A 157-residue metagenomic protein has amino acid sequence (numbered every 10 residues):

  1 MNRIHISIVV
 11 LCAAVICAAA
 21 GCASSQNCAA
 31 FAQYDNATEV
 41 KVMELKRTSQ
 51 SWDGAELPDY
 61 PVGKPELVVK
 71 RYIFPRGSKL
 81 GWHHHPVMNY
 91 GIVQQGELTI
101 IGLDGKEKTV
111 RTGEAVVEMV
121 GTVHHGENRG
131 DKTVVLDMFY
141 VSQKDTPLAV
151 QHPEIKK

Functional and structural regions predicted by a protein language model:
M1-V9: Bacterial N-terminal signal peptides that target proteins for export
V9-A19: Bacterial N-terminal signal peptides
G21-E66, V117, P153-K157: A short, N-terminal "cap"/entry segment at the start of jelly-roll beta-barrel domains of the cupin/DSBH fold
V62-P65, S78-Y90: A short beta-loop-beta micro-motif enriched in histidine and acidic residues
F74, D104-G121: Short acidic-glycine-tyrosine-enriched beta hairpin
K79-L80, E97-I101, A115: Short beta-strand segments in beta-sandwich/barrel cores
H85-D104: Glycine- and acidic-residue-biased ligand/ion/polar-headgroup-sensing regions
R111, G121-T146: Ligand-binding loop in jelly-roll beta-barrel domains
